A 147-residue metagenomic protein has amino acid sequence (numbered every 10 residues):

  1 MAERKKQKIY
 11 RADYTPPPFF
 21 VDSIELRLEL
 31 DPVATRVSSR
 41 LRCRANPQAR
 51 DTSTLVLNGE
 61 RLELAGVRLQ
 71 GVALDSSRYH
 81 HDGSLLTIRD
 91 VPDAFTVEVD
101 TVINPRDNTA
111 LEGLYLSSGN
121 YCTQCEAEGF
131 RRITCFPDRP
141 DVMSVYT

Functional and structural regions predicted by a protein language model:
M1-T147: Acidic/His-enriched low-complexity segments
